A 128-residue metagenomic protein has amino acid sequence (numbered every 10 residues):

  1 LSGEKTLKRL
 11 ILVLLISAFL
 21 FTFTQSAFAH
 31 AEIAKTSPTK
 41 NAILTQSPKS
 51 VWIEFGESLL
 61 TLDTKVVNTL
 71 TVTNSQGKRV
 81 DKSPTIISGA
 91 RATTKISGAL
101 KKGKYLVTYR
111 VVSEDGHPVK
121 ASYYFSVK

Functional and structural regions predicted by a protein language model:
E4-L14: Bacterial N-terminal signal peptides that target proteins for export
V13-T22: Bacterial N-terminal signal peptides
F23-A29: Sec/Tat signal peptide C-region and signal peptidase I cleavage site
A42-S47: Short, solvent-exposed loop/linker segments at the N-terminal edge of repeated beta-sheet extracellular domains
K49-V80: Short, surface-exposed alpha-helix to beta-strand junction/turn motifs within ectodomains of secreted and cell-envelope
S97, T108-S122: Short, exposed beta-strand-loop hairpins at the edges of beta-sheets in extracellular/periplasmic proteins
G98-G103: Surface-exposed, short loops/turns at beta-strand junctions within beta-sandwich domains
Y124-K128: Short beta-strand edge segments in extracellular beta-sheet folds
